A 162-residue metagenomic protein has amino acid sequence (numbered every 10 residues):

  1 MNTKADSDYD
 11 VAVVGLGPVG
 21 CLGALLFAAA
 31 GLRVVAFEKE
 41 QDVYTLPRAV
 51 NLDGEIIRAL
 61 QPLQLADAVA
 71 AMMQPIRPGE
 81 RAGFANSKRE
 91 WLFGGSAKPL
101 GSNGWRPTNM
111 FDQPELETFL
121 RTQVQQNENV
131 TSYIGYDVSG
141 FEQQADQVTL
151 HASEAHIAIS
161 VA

Functional and structural regions predicted by a protein language model:
M1-K4: S-adenosyl-L-methionine
D6-A36: N-terminal Rossmann-like FAD-binding beta1-loop-alpha1 element of flavoenzymes
S7-Y9, E154-A162: Core beta-strand elements of the Rossmann-like FAD/NAD(P) dinucleotide-binding domain in flavoenzyme oxidoreductases
L46-A49, D53-Q125, E142: Active-site-adjacent segment of FAD-dependent monooxygenases/related oxidoreductases
M72, G135-D137, S153: Conserved beta-strand termini and adjacent loop/short-helix elements that scaffold enzyme active sites in alpha/beta
V130-T131: Short, conserved active-site loop motifs that form the nucleotide-linked donor/cofactor pocket
I134-V148: A conserved short coil-to-beta-strand element within the FAD-binding core of flavoproteins
